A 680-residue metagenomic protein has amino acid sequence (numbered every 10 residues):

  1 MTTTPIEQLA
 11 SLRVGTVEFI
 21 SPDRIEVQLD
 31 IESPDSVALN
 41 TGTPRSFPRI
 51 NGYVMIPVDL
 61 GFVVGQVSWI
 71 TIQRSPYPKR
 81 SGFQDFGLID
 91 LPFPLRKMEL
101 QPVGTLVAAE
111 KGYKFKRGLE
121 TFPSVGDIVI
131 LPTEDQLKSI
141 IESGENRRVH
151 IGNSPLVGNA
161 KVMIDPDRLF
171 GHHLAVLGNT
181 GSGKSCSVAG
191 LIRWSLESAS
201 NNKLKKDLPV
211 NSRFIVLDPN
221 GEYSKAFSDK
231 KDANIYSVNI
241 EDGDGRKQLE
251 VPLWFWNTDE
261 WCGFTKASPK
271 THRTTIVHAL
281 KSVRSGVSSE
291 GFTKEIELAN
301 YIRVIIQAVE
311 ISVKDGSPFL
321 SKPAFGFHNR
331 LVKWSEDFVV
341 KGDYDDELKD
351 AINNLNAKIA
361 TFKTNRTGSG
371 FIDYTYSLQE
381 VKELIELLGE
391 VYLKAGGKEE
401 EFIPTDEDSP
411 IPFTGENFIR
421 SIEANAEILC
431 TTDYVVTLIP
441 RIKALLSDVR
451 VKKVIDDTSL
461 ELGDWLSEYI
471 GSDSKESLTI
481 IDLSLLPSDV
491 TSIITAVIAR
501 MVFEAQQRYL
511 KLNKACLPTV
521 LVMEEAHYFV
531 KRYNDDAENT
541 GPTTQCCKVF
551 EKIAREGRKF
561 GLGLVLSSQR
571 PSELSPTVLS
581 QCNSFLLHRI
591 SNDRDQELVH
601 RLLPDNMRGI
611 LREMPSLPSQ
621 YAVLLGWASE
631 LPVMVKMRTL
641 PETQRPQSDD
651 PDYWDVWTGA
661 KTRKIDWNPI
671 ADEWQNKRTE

Functional and structural regions predicted by a protein language model:
M1-N179, C186-L191, E197-N201, L208-V210 (+2 more regions): Basic- and hydrophobic-enriched, low-structure N-terminal and domain-boundary segments that flank ATP-binding catalytic
L60-G61, T71-Q73, G104-V107, G171 (+8 more regions): Conserved nucleotide-binding/hydrolysis micro-motifs of P-loop NTPases
H150-I240, V251, V502-E504, R508 (+3 more regions): Glycine-rich phosphate-binding loop of nucleotide-binding enzymes
S200, G221-F227, K231, P252-T544 (+1 more regions): P-loop NTPase motor domains
N211-I215, K475-L478, C516-V520, F560-V565: Loop/turn-to-beta-strand initiation segments
S237-D242, V251-F255, T265, F585-R594: Conserved AAA+ ATPase "SRH/arginine-finger" region at the nucleotide-binding site
A267, E538, Q545-R638: Conserved ATP-driven motor cores of ASCE-family P-loop NTPases powering translocation/secretion/packaging/pilus
D346, D350-N354, T361-N365, I493 (+1 more regions): Conserved P-loop NTPase motor module
